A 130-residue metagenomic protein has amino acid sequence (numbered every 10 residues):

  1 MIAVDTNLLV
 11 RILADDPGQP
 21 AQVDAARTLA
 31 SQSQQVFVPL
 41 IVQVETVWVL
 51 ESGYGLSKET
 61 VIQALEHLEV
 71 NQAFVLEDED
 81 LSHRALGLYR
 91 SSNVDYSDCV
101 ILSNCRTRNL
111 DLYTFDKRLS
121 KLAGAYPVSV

Functional and structural regions predicted by a protein language model:
M1, L102-V130: Acidic, PIN/NYN-like endoribonuclease modules and their adjacent C-terminal/linker elements
M1-V38, G53-T60, S129-V130: Short, well-structured N-terminal submotif of metal-dependent ribonuclease cores
D5, E45, D98, D116: Acidic active-site catalytic centers that drive phospho-/nucleotidyl reactions and related ester hydrolyses
V10, R27, W48, H83 (+1 more regions): A cross-family signal for key residues in well-ordered alpha-helices that form functional helical elements
R11-L13, V49, L122: Residues that scaffold the ATP/ADP-binding catalytic core of kinase and kinase-like folds
V42-Q43, L81, V100-I101, R118-L119: Alpha-helix capping/helix-boundary segments
V47, E51-Q72: Active-site-proximal, substrate-binding regions of enzyme catalytic domains and RNA-binding/basic surfaces
Q72-Y113: Active-site neighborhoods of divalent-metal-dependent phosphate/nucleic-acid chemistry enzymes
